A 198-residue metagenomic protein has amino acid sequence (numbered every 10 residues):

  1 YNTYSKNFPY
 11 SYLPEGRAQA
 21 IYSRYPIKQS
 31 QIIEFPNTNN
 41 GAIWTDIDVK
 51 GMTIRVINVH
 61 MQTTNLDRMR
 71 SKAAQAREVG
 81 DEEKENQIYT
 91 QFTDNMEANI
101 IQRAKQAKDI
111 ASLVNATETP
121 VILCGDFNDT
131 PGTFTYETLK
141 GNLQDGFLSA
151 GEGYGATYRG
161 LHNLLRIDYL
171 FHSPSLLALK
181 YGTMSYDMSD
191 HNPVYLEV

Functional and structural regions predicted by a protein language model:
Y1-A74, G182-S185: Structured beta-strand-rich core segments of catalytic domains in phosphoester-bond hydrolases
S11-R17, S23-K28, T90-T93, Y136-G141 (+1 more regions): A generic short-segment signal for beta-strand/edge and adjacent turn/coil regions
E15-G16, V79-K84, K108: Short hydrophobic/aromatic-rich motifs at helix boundaries and adjacent loops
Q31, N39-N40, G51, Q75-E78 (+3 more regions): Short, low-complexity, polar/charged sequence segments that are solvent-exposed and flexible
I32, T93-I100, I122-G125: Second-shell loop/turn segments in exported
G51-M52, Q62-T64, E85-F92, E152-T157 (+1 more regions): Short C-terminal domain-edge/linker segments immediately following a structured domain
S71-N95: A solvent-exposed, charged loop/short amphipathic helix patch at secondary-structure junctions
I101-K105, D109-I122, F127-V198: Metal-dependent phosphoester-hydrolase catalytic domains
